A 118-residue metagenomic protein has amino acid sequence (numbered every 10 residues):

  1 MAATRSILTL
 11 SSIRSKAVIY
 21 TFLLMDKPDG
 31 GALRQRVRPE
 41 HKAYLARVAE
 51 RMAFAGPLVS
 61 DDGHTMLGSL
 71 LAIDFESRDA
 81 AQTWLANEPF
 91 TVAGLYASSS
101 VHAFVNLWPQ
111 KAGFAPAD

Functional and structural regions predicted by a protein language model:
A2-D118: Conserved, structured core segments of small domains
